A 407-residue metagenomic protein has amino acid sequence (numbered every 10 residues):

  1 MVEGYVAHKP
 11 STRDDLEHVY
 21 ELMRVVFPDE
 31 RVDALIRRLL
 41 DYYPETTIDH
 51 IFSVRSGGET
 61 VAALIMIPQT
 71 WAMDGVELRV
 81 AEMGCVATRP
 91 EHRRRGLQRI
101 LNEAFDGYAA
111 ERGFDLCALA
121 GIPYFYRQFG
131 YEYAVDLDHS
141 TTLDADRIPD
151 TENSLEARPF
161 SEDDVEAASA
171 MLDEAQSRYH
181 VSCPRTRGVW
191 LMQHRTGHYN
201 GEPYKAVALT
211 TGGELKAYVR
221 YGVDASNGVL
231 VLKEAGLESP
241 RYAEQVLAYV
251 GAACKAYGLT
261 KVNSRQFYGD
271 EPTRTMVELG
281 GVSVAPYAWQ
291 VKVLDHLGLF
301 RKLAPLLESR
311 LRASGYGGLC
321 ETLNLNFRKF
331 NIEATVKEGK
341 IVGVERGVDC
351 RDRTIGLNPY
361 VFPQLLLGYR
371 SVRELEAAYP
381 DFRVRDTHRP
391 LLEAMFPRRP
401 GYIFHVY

Functional and structural regions predicted by a protein language model:
M1-P68, G75-E82, R147-V189, S226-V231: Short amphipathic alpha-helix that is part of the acyltransferase structural core
Y42-I48, E77, T196-E202, Q364-L366: Short loop/turn motifs at secondary-structure junctions and domain boundaries
H50-A62, E202-Y221, N326, Y379: Conserved beta-hairpin
L78-P90, N227-S239, R265: Conserved acetyl-CoA binding element of GNAT-fold acetyltransferases
M83-T88, R93-G107, P240-A252: Conserved acetyl-CoA-binding loop-helix of GNAT-fold acetyltransferases
N102, D106-G121, K255-Y268: Conserved GNAT acetyl-CoA-binding A-motif
Y131-P149, S239-Y407: Active-site/acyl-donor-binding loops of N-acyltransferases
A170-A253: A compositional/structural signature marking long, glycine- and acidic/polar-rich segments with frequent tryptophans
